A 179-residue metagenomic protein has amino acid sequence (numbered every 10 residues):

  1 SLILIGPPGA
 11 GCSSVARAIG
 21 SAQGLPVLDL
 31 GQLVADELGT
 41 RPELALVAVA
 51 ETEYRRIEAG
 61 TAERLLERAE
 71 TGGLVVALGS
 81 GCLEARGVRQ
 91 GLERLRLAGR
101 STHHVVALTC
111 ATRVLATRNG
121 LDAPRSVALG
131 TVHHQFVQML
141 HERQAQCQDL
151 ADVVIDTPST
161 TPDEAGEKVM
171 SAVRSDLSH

Functional and structural regions predicted by a protein language model:
P7: P-loop (Walker A) phosphate-binding loop of NTP-binding proteins
C12: Conserved lysine of the Walker
V15: Hydrophobic positions on the alpha1 helix immediately C-terminal to the Walker A/P-loop
A18, A22, H104, Q144-H179: NTP-dependent small-molecule kinase module
S21-L30: Post-Walker A helix-loop "phosphate-sensing" segment adjacent to the P-loop in P-loop NTPases
Q32-E93: ATP-dependent small-molecule kinase phosphotransfer cores that center on conserved nucleotide phosphate-binding segments
L97-Q146, V173: A glycine- and Lys/Arg-enriched "phosphate-lid" helix/loop adjacent to the NTP-binding pocket of small-molecule kinases
